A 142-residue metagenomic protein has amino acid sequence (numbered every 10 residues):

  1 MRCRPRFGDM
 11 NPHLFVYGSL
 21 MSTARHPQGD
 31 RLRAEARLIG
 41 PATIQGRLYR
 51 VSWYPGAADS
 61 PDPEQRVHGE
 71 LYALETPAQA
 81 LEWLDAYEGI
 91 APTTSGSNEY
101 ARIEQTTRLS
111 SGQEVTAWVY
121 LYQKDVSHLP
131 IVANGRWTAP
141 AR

Functional and structural regions predicted by a protein language model:
R2-R142: Glycine-aromatic micro-motifs
